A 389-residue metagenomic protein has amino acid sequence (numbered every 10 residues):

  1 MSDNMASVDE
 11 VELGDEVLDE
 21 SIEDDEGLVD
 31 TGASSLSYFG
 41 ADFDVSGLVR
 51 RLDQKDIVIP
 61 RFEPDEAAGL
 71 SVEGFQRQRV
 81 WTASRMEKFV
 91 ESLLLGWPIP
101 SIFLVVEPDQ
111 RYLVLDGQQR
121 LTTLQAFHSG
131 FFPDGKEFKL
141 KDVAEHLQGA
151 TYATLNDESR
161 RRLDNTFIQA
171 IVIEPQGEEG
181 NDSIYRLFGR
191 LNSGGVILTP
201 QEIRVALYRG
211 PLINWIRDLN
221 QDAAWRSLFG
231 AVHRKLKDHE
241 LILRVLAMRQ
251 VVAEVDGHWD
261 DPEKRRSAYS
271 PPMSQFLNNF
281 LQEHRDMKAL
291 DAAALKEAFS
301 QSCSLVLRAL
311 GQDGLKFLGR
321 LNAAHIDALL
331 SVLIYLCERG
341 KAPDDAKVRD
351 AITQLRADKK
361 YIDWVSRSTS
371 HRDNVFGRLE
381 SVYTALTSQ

Functional and structural regions predicted by a protein language model:
M1-E26: Intrinsically disordered, low-structural-confidence terminal and linker regions
S2-N4, S35, F39, A385-S388: A C-terminal-region feature
L13, E26-Q54, F75-P271, D345 (+2 more regions): Basic- and aromatic-enriched surface patches that contact anionic nucleotides/nucleic acids
D56-I59: Sequence-level preference for short, compositionally simple segments enriched in small aliphatic or small polar residues
E66: C-terminal active-site subregion of NodB/CE4 polysaccharide deacetylases
L70, G74, R217-V232, A298-K316: Short amphipathic alpha-helical segments and their helix-coil junctions
I242-Q389: C-terminal subdomains that position terminal phosphate/3'-OH groups for nucleotidyl transfer/ligation, primarily on
